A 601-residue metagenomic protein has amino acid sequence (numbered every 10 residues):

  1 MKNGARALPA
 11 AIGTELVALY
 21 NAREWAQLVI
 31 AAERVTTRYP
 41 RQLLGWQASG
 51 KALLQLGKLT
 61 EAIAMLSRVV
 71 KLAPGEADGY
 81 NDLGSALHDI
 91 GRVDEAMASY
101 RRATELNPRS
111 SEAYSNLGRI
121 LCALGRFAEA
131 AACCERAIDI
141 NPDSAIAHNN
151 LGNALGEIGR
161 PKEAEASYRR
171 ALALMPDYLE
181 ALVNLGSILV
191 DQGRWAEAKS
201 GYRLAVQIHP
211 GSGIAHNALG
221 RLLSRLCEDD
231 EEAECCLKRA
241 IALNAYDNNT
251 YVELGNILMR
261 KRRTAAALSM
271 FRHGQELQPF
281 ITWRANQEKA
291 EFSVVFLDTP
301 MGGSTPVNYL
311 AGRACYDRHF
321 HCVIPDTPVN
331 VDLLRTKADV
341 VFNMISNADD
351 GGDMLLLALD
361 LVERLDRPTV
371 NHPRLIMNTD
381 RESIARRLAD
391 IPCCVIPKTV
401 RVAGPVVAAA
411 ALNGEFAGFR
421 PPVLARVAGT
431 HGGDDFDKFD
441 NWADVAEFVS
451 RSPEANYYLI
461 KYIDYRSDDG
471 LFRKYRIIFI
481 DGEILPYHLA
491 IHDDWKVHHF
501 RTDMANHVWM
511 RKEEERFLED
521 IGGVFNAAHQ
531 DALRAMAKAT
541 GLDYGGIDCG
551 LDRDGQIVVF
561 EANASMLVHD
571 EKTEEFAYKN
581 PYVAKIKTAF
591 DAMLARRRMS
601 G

Functional and structural regions predicted by a protein language model:
V17, N21, L44-Q55, D78-D89 (+6 more regions): Conserved alpha-helical positions within TPR/SEL1-like repeat arrays
W283-G414: Conserved N-proximal alpha/beta basic substrate-recognition cap immediately N-terminal to, or forming the N-lobe
L388-D390, N413-D435, E454-D469: ATP-grasp fold ATP-binding core
F436-M536: Phosphate-binding site of ATP-dependent enzymes
K538-L542, L551-G601: C-terminal active-site "lid" helix and adjoining low-complexity regulatory extension at the edge of ATP-using catalytic
